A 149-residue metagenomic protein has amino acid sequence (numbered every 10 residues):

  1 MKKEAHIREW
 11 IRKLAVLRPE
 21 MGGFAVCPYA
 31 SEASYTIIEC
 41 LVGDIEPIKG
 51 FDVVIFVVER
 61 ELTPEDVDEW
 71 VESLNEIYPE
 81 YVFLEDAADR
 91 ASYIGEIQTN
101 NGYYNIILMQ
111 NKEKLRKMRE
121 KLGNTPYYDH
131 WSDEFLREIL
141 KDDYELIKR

Functional and structural regions predicted by a protein language model:
M1-R149: Expand to "…catalyze enediolate/carbanion chemistry for C-C bond making/breaking, isomerization, decarboxylation
